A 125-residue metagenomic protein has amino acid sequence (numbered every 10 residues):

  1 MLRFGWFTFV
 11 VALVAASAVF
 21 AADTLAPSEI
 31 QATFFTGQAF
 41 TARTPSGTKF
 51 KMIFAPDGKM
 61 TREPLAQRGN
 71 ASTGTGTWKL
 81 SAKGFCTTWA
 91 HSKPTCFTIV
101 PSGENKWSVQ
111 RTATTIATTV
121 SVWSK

Functional and structural regions predicted by a protein language model:
M1-F9: Bacterial N-terminal signal peptides that target proteins for export
T8-A16: Bacterial N-terminal signal peptides
A18-T75, K79-K125: Lipid interaction determinants
